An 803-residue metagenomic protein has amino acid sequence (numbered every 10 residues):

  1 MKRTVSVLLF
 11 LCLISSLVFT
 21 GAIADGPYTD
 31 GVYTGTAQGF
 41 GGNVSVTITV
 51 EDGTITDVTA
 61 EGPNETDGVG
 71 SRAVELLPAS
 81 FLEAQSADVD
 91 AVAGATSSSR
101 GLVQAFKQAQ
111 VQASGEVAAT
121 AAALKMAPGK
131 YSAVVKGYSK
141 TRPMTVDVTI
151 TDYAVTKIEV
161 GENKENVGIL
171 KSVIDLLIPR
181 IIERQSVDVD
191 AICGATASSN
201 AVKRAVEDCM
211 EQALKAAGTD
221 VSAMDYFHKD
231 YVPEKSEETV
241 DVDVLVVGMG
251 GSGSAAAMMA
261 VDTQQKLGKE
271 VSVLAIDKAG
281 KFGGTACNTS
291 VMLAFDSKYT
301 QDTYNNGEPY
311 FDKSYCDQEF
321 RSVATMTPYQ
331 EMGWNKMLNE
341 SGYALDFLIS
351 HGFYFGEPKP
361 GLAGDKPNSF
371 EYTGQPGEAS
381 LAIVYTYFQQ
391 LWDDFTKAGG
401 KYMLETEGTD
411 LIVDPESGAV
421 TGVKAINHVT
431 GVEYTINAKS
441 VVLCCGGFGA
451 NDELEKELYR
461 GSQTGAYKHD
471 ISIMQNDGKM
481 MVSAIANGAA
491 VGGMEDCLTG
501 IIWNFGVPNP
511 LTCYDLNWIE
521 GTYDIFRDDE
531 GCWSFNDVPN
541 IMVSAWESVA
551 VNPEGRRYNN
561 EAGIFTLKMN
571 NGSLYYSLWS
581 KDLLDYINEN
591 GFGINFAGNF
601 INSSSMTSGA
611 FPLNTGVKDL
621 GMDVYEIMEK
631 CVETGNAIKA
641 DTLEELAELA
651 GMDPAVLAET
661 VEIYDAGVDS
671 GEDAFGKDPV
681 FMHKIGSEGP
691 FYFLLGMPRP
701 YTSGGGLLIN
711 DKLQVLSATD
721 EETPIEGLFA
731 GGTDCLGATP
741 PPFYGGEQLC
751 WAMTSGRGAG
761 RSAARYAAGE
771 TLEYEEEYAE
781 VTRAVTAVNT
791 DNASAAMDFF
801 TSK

Functional and structural regions predicted by a protein language model:
G26-M224: Active-site- and interface-proximal helix/loop "cap" or "latch" segments in soluble metabolic and energy-transducing
E234-S252, L274: Beta1/beta-strand and adjacent pyrophosphate-binding region of the FAD-binding site in flavoprotein oxidoreductases
T263-N288: Glycine-rich FAD pyrophosphate-binding loop
A279-Y304: Conserved N-terminal glycine-rich FAD pyrophosphate-binding loop of Rossmann-like flavoproteins
K336-V432, N451-L454, N504, C513-N517 (+2 more regions): Conserved redox-cofactor binding core of oxidoreductases
D410-I412, T642-E645, V656-P742: A glycine-rich dinucleotide-binding beta-alpha-beta segment and adjacent secondary-structure elements that constitute
V429-V432, I436-Y514, L749-G758, S762: Glycine-rich loop(s) and the adjacent beta-strand/alpha-helix scaffold that form part
M481, N487-L646: An anion/pyrophosphate-binding glycine-rich loop and adjacent beta-alpha core in soluble alpha-beta enzymes
